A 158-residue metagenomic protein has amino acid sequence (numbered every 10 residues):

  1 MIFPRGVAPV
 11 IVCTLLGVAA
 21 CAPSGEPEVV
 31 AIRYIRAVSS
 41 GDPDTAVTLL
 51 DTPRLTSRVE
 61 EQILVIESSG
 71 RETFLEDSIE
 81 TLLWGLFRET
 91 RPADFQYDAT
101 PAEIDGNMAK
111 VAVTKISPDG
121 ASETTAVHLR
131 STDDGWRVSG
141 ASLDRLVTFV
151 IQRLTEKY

Functional and structural regions predicted by a protein language model:
M1-A19: Sec-dependent bacterial lipoprotein signal peptides
A8-P9, V59, I79-E80: Short amphipathic alpha-helical segments that mediate assembly, nucleic-acid/protein binding, or membrane association
A19-P43, T48: Short, low-complexity N-terminal intrinsically disordered segments enriched in polar/charged residues
D42-E60: Short, well-ordered alpha-helical segments enriched in acidic and aromatic residues
T56-R71: A short gly/proline-enriched turn/hairpin at secondary-structure junctions
S68-A121: Surface-exposed, charged secondary-structure patches
I104-A112, S117-Y158: Low-complexity, intrinsically disordered terminal/linker segments enriched in charged and Gly/Pro repeats
